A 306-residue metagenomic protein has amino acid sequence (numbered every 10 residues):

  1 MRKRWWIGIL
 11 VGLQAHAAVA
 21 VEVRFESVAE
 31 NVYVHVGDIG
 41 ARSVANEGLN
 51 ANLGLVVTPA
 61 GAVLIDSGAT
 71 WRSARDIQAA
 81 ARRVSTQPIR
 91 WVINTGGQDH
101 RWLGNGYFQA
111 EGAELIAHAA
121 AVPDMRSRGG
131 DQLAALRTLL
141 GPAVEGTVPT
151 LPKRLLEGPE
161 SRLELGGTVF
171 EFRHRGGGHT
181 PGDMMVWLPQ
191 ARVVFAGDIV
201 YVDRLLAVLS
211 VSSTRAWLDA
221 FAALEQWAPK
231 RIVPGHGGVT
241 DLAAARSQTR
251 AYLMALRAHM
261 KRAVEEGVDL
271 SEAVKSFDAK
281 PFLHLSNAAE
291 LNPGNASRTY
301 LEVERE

Functional and structural regions predicted by a protein language model:
R4-H16: Bacterial N-terminal signal peptides
A18-E26: Cleaved targeting-peptide boundary
A29-A80, M184-L188, V193-G197: Conserved beta-strand hairpin/beta-sheet module of binuclear metal-dependent hydrolase folds, prominently
N31, V56, D66, A81 (+10 more regions): Divalent metal-coordination and catalytic microenvironments
V36-A51, M125-S127, A134, R204-S212: Acidic/histidine-rich helix-loop elements that form or flank divalent-metal/phosphate-binding sites at the catalytic
G61-V63, A69-W71, R162, V169-A255 (+1 more regions): Metallo-beta-lactamase
A79-G158, P181: Active-site HxH/HxHxD metal-binding segment of metal-dependent hydrolases
Q226-A228, V239-E306: Accessory terminal helices/loops
